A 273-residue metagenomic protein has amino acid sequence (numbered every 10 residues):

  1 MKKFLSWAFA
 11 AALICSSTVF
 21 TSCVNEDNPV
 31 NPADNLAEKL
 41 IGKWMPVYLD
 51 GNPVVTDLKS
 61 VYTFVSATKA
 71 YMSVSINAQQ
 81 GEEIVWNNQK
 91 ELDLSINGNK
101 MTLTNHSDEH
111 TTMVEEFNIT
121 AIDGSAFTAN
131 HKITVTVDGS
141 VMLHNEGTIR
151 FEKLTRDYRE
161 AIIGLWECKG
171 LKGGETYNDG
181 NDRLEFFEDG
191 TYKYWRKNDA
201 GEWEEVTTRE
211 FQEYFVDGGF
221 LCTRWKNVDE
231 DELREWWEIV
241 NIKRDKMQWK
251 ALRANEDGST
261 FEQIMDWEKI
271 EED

Functional and structural regions predicted by a protein language model:
M1, C15-G42, L143-Y158, M265-D273: Bacterial Sec-dependent N-terminal signal peptides
M1-F9: Bacterial N-terminal signal peptides that target proteins for export
N28-P29, G218, V228-D273: Hydrophilic extracytoplasmic domains
L36-V54, E152-Y177, Q212-E213: Tryptophan-anchored aromatic micro-motifs
V55-T102, T176-V228: N-terminal glycine/threonine-rich, aromatic-flanked beta-hairpin/loop signature
S66, A121-D123, E188, N241-K243: Residue-level recognition of beta-strand termini and adjacent short loop/turns
T102-I119, F220-I239: An anionic, turn-rich surface loop/hairpin at beta-sheet edges that serves as a generic interaction/coordination patch
I133-L165, R209-Y214, A251-D273: Edge beta-strand at a domain terminus
